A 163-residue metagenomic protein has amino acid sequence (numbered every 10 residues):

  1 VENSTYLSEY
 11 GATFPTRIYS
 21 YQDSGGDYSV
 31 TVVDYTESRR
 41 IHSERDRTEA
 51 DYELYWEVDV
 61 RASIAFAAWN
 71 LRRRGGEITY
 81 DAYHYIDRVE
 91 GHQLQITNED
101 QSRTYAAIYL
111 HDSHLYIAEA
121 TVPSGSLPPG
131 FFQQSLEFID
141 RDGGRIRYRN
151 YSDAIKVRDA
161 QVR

Functional and structural regions predicted by a protein language model:
V1, E53, E57, R61-R72 (+1 more regions): Surface-exposed amphipathic alpha-helical segments
V1-R39, E44-Y109: Signature of long, low-cysteine stretches enriched in small and polar/charged residues
